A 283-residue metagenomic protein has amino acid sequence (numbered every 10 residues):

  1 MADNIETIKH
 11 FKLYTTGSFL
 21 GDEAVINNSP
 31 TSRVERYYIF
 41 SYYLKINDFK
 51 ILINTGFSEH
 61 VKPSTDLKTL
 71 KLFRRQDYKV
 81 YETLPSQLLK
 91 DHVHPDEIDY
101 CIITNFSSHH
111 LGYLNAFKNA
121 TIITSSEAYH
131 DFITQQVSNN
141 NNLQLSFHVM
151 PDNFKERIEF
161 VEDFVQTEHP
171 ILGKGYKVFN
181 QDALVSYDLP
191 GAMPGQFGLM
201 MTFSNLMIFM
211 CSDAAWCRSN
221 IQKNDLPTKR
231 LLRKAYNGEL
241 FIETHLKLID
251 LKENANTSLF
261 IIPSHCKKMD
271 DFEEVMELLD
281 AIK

Functional and structural regions predicted by a protein language model:
M1-R75, K247, N254-N256: Zn-dependent metallo-beta-lactamase
L13, N27, S41-K45, I51 (+1 more regions): Core dinuclear metal-dependent hydrolase active-site scaffold
K50, T121, M207-F209: Hydrophobic "anchor" residues on beta-strands that sit immediately upstream of conserved functional sites
T55-S58, F106, G191-M193, S212-A214 (+1 more regions): Active-site metal-binding loops of divalent metal-dependent hydrolases
D66-T124: Active-site metal-binding motif and surrounding structural segment of the metallo-beta-lactamase
L72-Q87, S204-K283: Cap/insert and terminal regions of metallo-dependent hydrolase folds
K79-V93, E97, E127-D188, R233-S258 (+1 more regions): Metallo-beta-lactamase
L111-I122, E127-H130, E273-K283: Short, low-complexity, polybasic intrinsically disordered segments
